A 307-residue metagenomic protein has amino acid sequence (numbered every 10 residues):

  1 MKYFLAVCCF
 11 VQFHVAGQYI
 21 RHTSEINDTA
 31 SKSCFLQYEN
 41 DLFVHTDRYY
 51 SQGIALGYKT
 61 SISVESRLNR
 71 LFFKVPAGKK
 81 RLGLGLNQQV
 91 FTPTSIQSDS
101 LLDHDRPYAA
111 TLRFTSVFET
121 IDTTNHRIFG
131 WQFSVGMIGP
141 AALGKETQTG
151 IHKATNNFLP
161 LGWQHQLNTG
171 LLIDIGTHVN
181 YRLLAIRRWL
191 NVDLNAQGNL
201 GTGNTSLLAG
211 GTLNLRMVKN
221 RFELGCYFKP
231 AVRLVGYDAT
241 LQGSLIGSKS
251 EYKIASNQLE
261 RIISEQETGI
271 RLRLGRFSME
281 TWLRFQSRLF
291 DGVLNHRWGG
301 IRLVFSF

Functional and structural regions predicted by a protein language model:
M1-H22, F307: Bacterial Sec-dependent N-terminal signal peptides
Y19-S31, I62-K80, D122-G130, L183-V192 (+1 more regions): Short loop/turn motifs that connect adjacent beta-strands in outer-membrane beta-barrel proteins
I26-R70: N-terminal ordered "arm"
C34-N40, L84-V90, F133-G139, V179 (+4 more regions): Transmembrane beta-barrel strands of outer-membrane/channel proteins
R48-I54, K80, Y108-L112, F129 (+5 more regions): Residues that define the transmembrane beta-barrel architecture of outer-membrane proteins
I54-T60, L86, F114-T120, V135 (+6 more regions): Residues on the lipid-exposed face of transmembrane beta-strands in outer-membrane beta-barrel proteins
V75-L143: Long, hydrophobic/aromatic-enriched structural stretches that serve as scaffold segments
S95, T205, T212-F307: Outer membrane beta-barrel transmembrane domains
